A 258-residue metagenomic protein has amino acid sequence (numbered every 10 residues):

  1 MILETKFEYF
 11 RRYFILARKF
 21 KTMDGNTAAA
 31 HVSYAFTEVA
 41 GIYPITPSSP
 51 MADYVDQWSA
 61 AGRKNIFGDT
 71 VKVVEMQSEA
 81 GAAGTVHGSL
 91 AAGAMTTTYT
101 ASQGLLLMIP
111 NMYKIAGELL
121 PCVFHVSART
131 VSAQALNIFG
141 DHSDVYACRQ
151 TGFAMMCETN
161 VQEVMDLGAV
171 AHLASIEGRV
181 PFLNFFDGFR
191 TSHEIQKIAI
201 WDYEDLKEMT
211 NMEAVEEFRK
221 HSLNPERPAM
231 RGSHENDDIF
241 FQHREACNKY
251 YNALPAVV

Functional and structural regions predicted by a protein language model:
I2-A17, E194-L206: Aromatic-enriched
E8-A147, G152, A169, G188-F189: Thiamine diphosphate
F20-M23, T27, Y34, I45 (+8 more regions): Electropositive phosphate-/nucleotide-binding environments in soluble metabolic enzymes
F67-V71, F182-V258: Conformationally flexible catalytic loops at phosphate/diphosphate-handling active centers
G104-N111, Q134-G140, E158-V164, F186-H193 (+2 more regions): Short flexible/disordered coil segments
G117, A171, I198-I200: Short basic, glycine-rich beta-strand/loop surfaces that mediate nucleic-acid
I138-G188, M212-V215: Conserved thiamine diphosphate
